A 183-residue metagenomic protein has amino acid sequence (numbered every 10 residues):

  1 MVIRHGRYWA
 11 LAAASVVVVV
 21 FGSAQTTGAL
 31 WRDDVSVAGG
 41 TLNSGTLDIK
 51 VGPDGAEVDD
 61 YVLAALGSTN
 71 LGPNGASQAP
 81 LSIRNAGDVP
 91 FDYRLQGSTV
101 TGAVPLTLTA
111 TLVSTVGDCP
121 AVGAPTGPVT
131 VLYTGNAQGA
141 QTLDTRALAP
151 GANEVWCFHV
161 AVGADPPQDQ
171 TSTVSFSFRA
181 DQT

Functional and structural regions predicted by a protein language model:
M1-L66, N70-G72, Q170-S172, S177 (+1 more regions): Short, polar/proline-rich extracytoplasmic segments that appear immediately after membrane translocation
W9, Y61-A64, T69, V104-L106 (+3 more regions): Intrinsic-disorder/low-complexity peptide segments enriched for small residues
A13-S15, L66, T111, T115-D118 (+3 more regions): Intrinsic disorder/low-complexity segments
A14, G39, G52, F91-Y93 (+3 more regions): Short acidic, gly/pro-rich beta-turn/loop elements at beta-sheet edges and active-site/ligand-binding grooves
V19-T26, L30-D34, P73-A124: Surface-exposed interaction patch
S44-A56, T101-G139: A surface/secretory-pathway sequence property marking extracellular, secreted, or lumenal proteins enriched
A65-N70, P120-E154: Extracellular adhesion/glycan-binding regions together with long Ser/Thr- and acidic-residue-rich low-complexity tracts
L71-Q96, V100, L143-T183: C-terminal, structured domain-capping segment
